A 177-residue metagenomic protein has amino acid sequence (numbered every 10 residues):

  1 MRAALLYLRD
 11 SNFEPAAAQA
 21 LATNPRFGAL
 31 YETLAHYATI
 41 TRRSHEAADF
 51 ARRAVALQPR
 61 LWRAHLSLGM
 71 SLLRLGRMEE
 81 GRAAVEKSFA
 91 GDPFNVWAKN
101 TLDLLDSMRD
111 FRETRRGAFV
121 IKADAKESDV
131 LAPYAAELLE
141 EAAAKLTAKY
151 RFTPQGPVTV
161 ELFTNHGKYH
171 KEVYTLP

Functional and structural regions predicted by a protein language model:
M1-R2, T33, S67, T101: Canonical tetratricopeptide repeat
L5-L6, Y37, S71: Residue-level signature for tetratricopeptide repeat
Y7-D10, T41, L75: Structural motif corresponding to the intra-repeat A-B loop/turn of tetratricopeptide repeats
P15, F111-P177: Juxtacatalytic substrate-recognition/specificity segment
Q19-A20, R53-A54, K87-S88: Canonical positions in the second alpha-helix
G28-A29, W62-R63, V96: Helix-start (N-cap) detector for alpha-helical repeat units in TPR-like alpha-solenoids, especially tetratricopeptide
